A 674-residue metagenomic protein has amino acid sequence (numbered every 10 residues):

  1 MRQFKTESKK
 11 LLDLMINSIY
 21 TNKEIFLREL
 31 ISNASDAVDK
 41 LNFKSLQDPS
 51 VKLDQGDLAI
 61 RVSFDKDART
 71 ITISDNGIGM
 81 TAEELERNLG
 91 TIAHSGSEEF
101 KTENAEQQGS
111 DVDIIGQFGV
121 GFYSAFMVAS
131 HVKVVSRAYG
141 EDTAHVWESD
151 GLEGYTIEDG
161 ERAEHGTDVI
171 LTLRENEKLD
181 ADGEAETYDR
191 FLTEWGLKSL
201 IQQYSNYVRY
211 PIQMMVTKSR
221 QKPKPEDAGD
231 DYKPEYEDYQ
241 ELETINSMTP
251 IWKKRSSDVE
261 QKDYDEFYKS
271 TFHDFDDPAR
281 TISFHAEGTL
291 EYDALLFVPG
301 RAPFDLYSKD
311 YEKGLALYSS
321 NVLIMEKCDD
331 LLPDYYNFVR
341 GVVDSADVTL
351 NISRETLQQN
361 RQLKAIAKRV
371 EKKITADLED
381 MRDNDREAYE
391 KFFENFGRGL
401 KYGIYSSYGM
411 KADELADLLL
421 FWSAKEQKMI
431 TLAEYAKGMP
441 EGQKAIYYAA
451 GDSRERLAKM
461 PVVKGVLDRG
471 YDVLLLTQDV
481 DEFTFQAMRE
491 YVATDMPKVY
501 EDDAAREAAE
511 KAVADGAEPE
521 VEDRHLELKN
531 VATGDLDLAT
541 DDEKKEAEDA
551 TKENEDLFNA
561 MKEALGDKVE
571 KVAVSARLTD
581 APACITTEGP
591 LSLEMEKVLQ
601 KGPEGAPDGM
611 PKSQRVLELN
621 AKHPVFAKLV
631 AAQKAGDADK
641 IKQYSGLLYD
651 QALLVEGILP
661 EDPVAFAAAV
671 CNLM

Functional and structural regions predicted by a protein language model:
M1-T187, F191, S199, K222 (+1 more regions): GHKL (Bergerat-fold) ATPase N-terminal catalytic module, capturing the glycine-rich phosphate-binding loop and acidic
I114, V132-G154, R174-L179, G183-M674: GHKL/Bergerat-fold ATPase module in large chromosome/replication-associated machines
